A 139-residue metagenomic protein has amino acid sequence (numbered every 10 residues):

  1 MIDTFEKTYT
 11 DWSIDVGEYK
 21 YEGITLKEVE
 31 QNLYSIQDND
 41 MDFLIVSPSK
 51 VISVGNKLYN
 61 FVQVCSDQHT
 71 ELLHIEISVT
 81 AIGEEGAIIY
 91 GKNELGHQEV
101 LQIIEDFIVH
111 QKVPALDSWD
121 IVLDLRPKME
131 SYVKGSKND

Functional and structural regions predicted by a protein language model:
M1-M41, V51-D139: Acidic, proline/glycine-rich low-complexity IDRs
L44-V46: A short glycine-rich, His/Asp/Glu-containing loop-to-beta-strand
